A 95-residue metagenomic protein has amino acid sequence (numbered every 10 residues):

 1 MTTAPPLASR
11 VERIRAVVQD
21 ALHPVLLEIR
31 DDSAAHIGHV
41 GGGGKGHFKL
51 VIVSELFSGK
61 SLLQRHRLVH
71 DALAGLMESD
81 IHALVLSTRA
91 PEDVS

Functional and structural regions predicted by a protein language model:
T2-P5, L56-S58: Short histidine-centered catalytic/ligand-binding loop motif
T3-H39: N-terminal first-folded block
A8, G59-L63: Ordered, soluble secondary-structure elements with a strong preference for glycine-centered loop motifs and nearby
H23-V25, G44-F48, D80-L84: A generic structural signal for short beta-strands and their flanking turns/coil linkers
R30, V51-V53, V85-R89: Solvent-exposed beta-strand sheet faces enriched in polar/charged residues
I37-E55: A short, structured beta-strand/loop element
S54-G59, E92: Short, charged/polar surface micro-motifs in flexible loops or helix N-caps
L62-S95: C-terminal structural segments of small proteins and small subunits
